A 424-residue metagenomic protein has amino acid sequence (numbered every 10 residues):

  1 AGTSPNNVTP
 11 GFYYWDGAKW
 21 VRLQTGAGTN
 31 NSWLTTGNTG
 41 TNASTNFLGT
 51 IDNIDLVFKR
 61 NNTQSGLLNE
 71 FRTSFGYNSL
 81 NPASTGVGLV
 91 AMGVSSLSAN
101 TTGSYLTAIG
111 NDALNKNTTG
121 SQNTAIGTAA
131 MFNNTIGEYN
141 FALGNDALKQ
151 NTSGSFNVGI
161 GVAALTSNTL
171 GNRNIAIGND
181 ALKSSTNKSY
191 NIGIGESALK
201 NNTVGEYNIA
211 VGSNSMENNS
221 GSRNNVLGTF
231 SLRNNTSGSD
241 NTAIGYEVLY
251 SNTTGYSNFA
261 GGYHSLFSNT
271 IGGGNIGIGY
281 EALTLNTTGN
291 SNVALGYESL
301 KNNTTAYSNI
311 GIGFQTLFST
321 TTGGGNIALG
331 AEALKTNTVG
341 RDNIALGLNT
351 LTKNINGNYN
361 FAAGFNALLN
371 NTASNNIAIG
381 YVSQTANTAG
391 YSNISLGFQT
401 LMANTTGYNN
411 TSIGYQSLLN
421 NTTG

Functional and structural regions predicted by a protein language model:
G2, S44-G424: Glycine- and small/polar-enriched repetitive beta-structure motifs of secreted/surface proteins
G2-G26, I54-T63: Short, surface-exposed terminal/edge motifs of secreted or surface/virion proteins that either
A18-V21, G26, T39, E196 (+1 more regions): A generic structural signal for solvent-exposed, polar alpha-helical segments
T25-V57: Surface-exposed, low-helix, low-complexity loop/repeat segments of extracellular attachment proteins
